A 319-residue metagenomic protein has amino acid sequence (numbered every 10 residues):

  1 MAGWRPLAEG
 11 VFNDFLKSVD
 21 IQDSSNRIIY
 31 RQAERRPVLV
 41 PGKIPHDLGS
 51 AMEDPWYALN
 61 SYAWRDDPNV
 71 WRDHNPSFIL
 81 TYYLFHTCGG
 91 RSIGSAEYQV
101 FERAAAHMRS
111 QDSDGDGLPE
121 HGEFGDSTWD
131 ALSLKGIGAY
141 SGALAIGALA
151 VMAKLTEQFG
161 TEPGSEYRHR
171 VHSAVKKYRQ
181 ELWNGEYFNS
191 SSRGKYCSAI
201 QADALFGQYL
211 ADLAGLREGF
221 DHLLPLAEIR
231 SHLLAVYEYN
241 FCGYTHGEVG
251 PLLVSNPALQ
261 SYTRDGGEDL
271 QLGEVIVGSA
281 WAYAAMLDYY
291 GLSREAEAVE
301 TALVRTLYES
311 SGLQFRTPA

Functional and structural regions predicted by a protein language model:
M1-D20, S95, Q99-V100, L132 (+4 more regions): Active-site core of glycosidic bond-cleaving carbohydrate-active enzymes
M1-L118, G136-T156, A204-G207, A211 (+3 more regions): Aromatic-rich carbohydrate-recognition surfaces in CAZymes
I21-Y62, S110-S133, R179-Y196, C242-G267 (+1 more regions): Glycine- and aromatic-rich loop/turn segments at beta-sheet edges
